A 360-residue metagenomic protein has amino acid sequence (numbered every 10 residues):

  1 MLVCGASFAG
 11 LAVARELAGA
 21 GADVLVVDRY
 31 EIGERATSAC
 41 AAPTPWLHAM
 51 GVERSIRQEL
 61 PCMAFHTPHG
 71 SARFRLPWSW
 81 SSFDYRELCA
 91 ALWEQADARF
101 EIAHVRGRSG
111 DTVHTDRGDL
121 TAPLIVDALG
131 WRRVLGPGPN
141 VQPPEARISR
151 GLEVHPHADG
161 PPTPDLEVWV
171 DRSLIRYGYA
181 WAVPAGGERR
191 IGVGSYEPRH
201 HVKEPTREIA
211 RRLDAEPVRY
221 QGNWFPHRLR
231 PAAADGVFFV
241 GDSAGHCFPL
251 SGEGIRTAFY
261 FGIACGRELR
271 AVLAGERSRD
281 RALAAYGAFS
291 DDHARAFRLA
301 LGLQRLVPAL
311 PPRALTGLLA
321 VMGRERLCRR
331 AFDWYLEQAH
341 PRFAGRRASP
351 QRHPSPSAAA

Functional and structural regions predicted by a protein language model:
L2-F8, R15-T37: Glycine-rich FAD pyrophosphate-binding loop
V26, I125, V240: Generic enzyme active-site microenvironment
R29-T67: N-terminal FAD cofactor-binding segment of flavoenzymes
H48-A49, Q58-P139, E145-S149: Conserved N-terminal helical subregion
A103, S149, L213-G222, A282-L283: A short coil-to-beta-strand element that immediately follows conserved catalytic motifs
D119, S195-L269, L273-A274: FAD/FMN-dependent oxidoreductases across multiple families
L129-K203: Conserved FAD-binding catalytic core of PHBH/FMO-like flavoproteins
R270-A360: C-terminal helical "tail/cap" subdomain of flavin- and related membrane-associated enzymes
